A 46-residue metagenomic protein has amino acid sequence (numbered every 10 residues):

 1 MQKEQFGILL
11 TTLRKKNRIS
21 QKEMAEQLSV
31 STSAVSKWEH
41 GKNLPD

Functional and structural regions predicted by a protein language model:
M1-K16: A short, Lys/Arg-rich alpha-helix, primarily the initiator
F6, S33, H40: Short glycine-rich loop/turn motifs that provide flexible caps or phosphate-binding loops at active sites
N17-K37: Short alpha-helical DNA-recognition segment
G41-D46: Short, basic-rich loop-to-helix N-cap that marks the start of a DNA-contacting helix
